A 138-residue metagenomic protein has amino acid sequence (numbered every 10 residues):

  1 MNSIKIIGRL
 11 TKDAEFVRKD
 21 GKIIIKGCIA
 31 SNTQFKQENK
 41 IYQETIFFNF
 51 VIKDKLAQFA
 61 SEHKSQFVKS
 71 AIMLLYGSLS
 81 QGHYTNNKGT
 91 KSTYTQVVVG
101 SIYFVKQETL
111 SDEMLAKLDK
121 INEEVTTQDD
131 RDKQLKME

Functional and structural regions predicted by a protein language model:
M1, A14-I23, Q37-K40, T90 (+1 more regions): Acidic, gly/ser/pro-rich intrinsically disordered tails
I4-F47, T93: Core FKBP-type peptidyl-prolyl cis-trans isomerase
I4-K12, I29, K69-Q81, V99-I102: OB-fold and OB-like beta-barrel modules that bind single-stranded nucleic acids
T33, L56, L79, Y103 (+1 more regions): Short, flexible active-site-adjacent loop segments at beta-strand->alpha-helix junctions, enriched in small/polar
N39-Q66: A beta-strand/beta-hairpin structural motif
F48-K55, A71, T93-Y103: Hydrophobic alpha-helical segments of small multi-pass membrane proteins
A57-F67, I72, S78, T90: Winged helix-turn-helix DNA-binding recognition segment
G82-K88: Short, Lys/Arg- and Gly-enriched loop/turn segments at beta-strand edges
